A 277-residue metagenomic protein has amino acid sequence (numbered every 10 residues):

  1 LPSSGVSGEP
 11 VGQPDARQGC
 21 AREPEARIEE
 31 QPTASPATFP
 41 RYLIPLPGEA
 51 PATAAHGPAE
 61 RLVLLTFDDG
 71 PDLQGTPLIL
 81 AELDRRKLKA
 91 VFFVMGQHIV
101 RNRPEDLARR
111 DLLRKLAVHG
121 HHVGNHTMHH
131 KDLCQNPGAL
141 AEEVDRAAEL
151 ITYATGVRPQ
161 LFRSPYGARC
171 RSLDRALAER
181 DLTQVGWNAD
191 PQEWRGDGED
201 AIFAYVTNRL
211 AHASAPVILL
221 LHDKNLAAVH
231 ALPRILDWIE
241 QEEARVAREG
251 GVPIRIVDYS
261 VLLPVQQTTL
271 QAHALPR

Functional and structural regions predicted by a protein language model:
L1-E29, T33: Compositionally biased, proline/threonine/alanine/serine-rich low-complexity intrinsically disordered stretches
C20, P24-Q135, A139, E143-L150: Active-site beta->alpha N-cap acidic-glycine motif
T38, L43-G48, V100, A227-R277: C-terminal domain-boundary segment and adjacent tail
V63-T66, A90-V94, H122-N125, Q160-R163 (+3 more regions): Structural recognition of the beta-strand scaffold that forms the well-ordered cores of secreted hydrolase catalytic
G70, M95-I99, M128, P165-G167 (+3 more regions): Active-site beta-loop-alpha junctions enriched in small/polar residues
G75, P104, H129-V157, A168-A215 (+1 more regions): Alpha-helical scaffold elements lining the catalytic groove of polysaccharide deacetylases
A215-K224, A228, I239: Periplasmic/luminal catalytic loop of GT-C fold multi-pass membrane glycosyltransferases that transfer sugars from
